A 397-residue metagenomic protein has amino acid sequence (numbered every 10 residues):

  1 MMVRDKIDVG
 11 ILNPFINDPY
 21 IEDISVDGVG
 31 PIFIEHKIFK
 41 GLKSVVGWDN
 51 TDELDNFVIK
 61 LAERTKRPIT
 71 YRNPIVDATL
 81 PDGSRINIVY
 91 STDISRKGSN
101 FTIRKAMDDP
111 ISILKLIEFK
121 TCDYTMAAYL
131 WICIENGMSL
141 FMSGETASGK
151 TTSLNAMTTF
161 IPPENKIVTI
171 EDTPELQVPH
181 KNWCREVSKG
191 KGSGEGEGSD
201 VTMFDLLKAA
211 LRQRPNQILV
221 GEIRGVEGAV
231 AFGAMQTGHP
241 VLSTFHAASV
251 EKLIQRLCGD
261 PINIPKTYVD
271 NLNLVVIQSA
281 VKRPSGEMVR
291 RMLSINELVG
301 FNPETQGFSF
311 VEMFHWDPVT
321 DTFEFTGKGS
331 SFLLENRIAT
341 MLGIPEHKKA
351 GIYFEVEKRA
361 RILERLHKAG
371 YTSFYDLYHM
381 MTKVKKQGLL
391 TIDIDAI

Functional and structural regions predicted by a protein language model:
M1-I21, R72: Phosphate-interacting basic helix/loop segments used at nucleotide- and nucleic-acid interfaces
V26-D27, P31-S139: P-loop NTP-binding catalytic core
Y129, I134-S143, A156-K282: Switch/coupling sub-region of P-loop NTPases
A147: Walker A (P-loop) phosphate-binding loop of P-loop NTPases
K150: Conserved lysine of the Walker
L274-E364: Conserved P-loop NTPase
F354-I397: Terminal-proximal interaction/regulatory segments of ATP-powered molecular machines
